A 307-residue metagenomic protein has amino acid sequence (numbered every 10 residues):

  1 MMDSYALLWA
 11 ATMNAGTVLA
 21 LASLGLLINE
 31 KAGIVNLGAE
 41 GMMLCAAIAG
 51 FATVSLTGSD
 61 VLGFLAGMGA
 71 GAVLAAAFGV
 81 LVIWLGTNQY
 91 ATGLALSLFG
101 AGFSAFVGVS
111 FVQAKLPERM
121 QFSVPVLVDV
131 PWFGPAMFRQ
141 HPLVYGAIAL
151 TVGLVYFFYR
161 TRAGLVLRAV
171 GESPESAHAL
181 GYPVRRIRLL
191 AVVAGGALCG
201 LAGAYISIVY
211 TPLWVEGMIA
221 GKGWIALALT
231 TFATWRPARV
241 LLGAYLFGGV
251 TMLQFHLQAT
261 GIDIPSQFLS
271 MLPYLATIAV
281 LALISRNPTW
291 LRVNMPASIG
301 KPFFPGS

Functional and structural regions predicted by a protein language model:
M1-A22, V35, A49, L56-L62: Membrane-interfacial amphipathic/re-entrant helices at transmembrane-helix boundaries
A22-S23, A47-F51, A101-A105, G146-Y156 (+4 more regions): Hydrophobic core segments of alpha-helical transmembrane domains in multi-pass membrane transport and ion-translocation
G58-F103, L246, T251: Alpha-helical transmembrane segments within multi-pass membrane transporters and channels
Q89-A91, P117-S123, Q140-G146, R188 (+4 more regions): Loop-to-transmembrane alpha-helix initiation sites
G100-R160, G261-L269, N294-S307: Transmembrane helix-bundle core of multi-pass membrane transporters and related energy-transducing complexes
A136-W214, P237-L242: Helix-loop-helix "hairpin" substructures at the membrane interface of multi-pass membrane proteins
G153, E172-A179, P183-R186, L257-S307: Cytosolic-side transmembrane-helix boundaries in multi-pass membrane proteins
Y210-Y274: Transmembrane alpha-helical segments in multi-pass inner-membrane proteins
